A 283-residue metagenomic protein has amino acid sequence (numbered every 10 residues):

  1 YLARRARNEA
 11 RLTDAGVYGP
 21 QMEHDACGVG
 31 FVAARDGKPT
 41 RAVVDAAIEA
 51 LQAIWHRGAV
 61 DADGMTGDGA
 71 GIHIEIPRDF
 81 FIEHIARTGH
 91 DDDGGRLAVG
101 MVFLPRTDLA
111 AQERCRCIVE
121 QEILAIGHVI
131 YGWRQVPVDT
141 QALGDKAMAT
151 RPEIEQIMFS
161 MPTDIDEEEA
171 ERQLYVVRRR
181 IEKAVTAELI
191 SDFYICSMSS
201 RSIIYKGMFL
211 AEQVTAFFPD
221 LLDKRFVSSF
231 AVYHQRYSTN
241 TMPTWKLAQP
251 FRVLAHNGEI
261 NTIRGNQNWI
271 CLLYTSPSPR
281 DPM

Functional and structural regions predicted by a protein language model:
Y1, D61-S229, Y233-Q235, T239: Extended, highly charged
Y1-R11, A15-G67, R180-S199, I203-I204: Extreme N-terminus nucleophile/cap motif
V29-F31, G71-I74, R252-V253: Short beta-strand scaffold segments in enzyme catalytic cores
F31-A33, I76, H234-T239, E259 (+1 more regions): Short, flexible loop/turn elements at secondary-structure junctions
Y237-L247: Flexible, glycine/threonine-enriched loop-and-boundary segments that flank and lead into catalytic domains of large
K246-I260: Acidic/histidine-enriched ion/cofactor-binding microenvironments in catalytic or ligand-binding pockets
Y274-R280: Conserved small/polar residues in nucleotide/adenosyl-binding loops
